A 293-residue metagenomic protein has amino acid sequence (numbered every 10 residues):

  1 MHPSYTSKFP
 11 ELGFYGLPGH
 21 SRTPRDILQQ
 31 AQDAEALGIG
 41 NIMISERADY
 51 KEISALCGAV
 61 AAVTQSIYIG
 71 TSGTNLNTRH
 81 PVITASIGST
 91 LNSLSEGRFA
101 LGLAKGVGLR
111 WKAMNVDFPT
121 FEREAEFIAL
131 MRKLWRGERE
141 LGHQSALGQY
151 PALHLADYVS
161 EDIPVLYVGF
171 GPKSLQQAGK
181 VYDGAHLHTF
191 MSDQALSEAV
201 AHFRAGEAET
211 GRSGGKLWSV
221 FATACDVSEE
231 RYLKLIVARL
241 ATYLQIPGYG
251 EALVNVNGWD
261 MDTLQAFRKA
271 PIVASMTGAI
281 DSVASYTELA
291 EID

Functional and structural regions predicted by a protein language model:
M1-I69, I163: N-terminal beta1-alpha1-beta2 module of alpha/beta enzyme domains
M1-T6, D117-L155, L196-S197, A201-D293: An alpha-helical appendage that flanks or caps ligand/catalytic pockets
S4, Q32-A36, C57-Y68, G88-F99 (+2 more regions): Acidic (Asp/Glu)-rich catalytic clusters
P10-G16, I42-I44, Y68-S72, F99-L103 (+4 more regions): Hydrophobic faces of well-ordered beta-strands that scaffold small-molecule active sites in alpha/beta enzyme cores
E11-R25, T74-P81, V159-F170, A224-D226 (+1 more regions): Active-site mouth loops of central-metabolism enzymes
R22-A34, T84-I87, G169-Q177, A279 (+1 more regions): Short, acidic/polar
Y50-A59, M191-G206: Active-site-adjacent beta->alpha loops and helix N-cap segments on the catalytic face of soluble alpha/beta enzymes
N77-T90, F118: Glycine-rich anion/phosphate-binding loops
